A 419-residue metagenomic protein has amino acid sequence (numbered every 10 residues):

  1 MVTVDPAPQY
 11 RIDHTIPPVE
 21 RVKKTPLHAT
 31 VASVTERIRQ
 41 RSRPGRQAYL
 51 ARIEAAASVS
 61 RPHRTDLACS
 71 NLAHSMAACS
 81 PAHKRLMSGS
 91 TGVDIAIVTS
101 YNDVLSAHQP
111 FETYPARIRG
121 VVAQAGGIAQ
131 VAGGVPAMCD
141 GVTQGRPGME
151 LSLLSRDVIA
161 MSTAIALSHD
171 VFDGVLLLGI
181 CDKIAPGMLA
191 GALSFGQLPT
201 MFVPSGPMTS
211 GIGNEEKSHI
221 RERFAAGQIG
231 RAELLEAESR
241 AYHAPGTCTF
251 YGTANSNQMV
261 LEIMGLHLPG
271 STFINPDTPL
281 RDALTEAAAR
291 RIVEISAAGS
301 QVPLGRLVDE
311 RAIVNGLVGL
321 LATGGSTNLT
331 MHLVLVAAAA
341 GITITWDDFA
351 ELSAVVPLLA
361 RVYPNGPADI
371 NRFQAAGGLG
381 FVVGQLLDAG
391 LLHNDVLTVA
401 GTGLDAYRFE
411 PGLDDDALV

Functional and structural regions predicted by a protein language model:
V2-D103, A107, A116-V135, R146-G148 (+4 more regions): Catalytic or ion-coupling anion/metal-binding cores of large enzyme and transporter domains
T113: Acidic/charged coordination and interface sites in well-structured regions
A132-D170: N-terminal small/polar loop signature for handling phosphorylated ligands or for N-terminal nucleophile
V158-S162, G187, N315: Well-ordered alpha-helical segments embedded in enzymatic catalytic cores
T163, L167-M188, P199-V203: A short, small-residue-rich loop immediately preceding and capping a beta-strand
